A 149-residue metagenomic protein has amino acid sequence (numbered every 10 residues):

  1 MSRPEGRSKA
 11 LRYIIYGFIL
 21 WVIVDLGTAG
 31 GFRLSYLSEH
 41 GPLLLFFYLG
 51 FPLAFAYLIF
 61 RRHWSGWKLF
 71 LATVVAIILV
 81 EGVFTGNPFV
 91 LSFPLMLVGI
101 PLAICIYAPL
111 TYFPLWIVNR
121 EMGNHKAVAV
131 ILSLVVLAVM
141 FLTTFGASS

Functional and structural regions predicted by a protein language model:
M1-S149: Aromatic-rich, lipid-facing transmembrane alpha helices and their immediate juxtamembrane interface loops in integral
